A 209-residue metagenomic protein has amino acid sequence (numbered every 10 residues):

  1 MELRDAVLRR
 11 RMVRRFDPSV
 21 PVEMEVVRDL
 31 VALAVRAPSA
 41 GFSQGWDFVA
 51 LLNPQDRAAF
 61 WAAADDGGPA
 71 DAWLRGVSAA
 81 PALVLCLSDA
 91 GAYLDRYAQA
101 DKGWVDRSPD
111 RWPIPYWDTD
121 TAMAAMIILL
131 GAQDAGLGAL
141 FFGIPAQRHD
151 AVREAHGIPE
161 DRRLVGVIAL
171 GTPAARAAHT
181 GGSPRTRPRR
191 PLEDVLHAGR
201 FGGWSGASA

Functional and structural regions predicted by a protein language model:
M1, M24-L33, A58: Short amphipathic alpha-helical segments
A6-R14, P18, V165-A209: C-terminal helix-cap and adjacent tail motif
R10, L30-V35, V84, W104-A155: Small-aliphatic-rich amphipathic alpha-helix that forms the alpha element of a beta-alpha
V13-D29: A short N-terminal beta-strand-loop micro-motif at the entrance of redox/enzyme domains
A32, A37-P38, Q44-V49: Short beta-strand segments
S43-T121: Glycine/small-residue-rich phosphate/adenosyl-binding loop
A70, L74-V84, H156-G181: A glycine-rich helix N-cap at a beta->alpha junction
S88, I144, T172: Short secondary-structure boundary segments
